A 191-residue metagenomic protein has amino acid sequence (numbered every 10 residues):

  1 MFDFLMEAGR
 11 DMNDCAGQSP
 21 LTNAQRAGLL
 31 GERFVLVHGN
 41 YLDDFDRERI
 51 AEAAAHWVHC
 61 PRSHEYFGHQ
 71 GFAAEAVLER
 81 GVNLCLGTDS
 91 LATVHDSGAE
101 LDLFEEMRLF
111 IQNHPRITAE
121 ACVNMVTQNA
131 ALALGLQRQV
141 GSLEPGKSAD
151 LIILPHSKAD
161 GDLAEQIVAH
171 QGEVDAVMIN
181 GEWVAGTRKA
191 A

Functional and structural regions predicted by a protein language model:
M1-H56, G68-L84, R138: Histidine/acidic residue-rich metal-binding segments in metalloenzymes
A27-L29, E75-H156: His/Asp/Glu-enriched, well-ordered alpha-helical/loop segment that forms or immediately abuts the divalent-metal
N40, R62, D89-S90: Active-site metal-binding loops of divalent metal-dependent hydrolases
D43-D46, E65-F67, A92-V94, D160: Flexible loop/turn segments at secondary-structure boundaries
H56-V58, S63: Signal/transit-peptide handling
S63-H64, N129: Acidic, glycine-rich active-site loops and adjacent beta-strand->loop/helix elements that engage anionic groups
Y66-F72, H95-G98, L163-A164, T187: Short, charged, surface-exposed secondary-structure boundary motifs
S148-A191: C-terminal cap of metal-dependent C-N hydrolases
